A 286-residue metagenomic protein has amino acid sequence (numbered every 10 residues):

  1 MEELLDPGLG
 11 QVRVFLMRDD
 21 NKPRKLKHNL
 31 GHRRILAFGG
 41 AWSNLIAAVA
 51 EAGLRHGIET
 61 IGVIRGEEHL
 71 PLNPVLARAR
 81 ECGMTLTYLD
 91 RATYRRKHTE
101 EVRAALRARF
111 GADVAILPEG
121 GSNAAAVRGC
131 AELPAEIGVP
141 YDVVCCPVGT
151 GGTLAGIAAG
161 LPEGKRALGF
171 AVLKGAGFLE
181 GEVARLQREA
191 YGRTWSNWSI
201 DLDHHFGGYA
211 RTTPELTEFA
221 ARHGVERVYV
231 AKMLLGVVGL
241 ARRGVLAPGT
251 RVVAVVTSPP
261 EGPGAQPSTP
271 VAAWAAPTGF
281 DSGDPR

Functional and structural regions predicted by a protein language model:
M1-R286: PLP-dependent amino-acid enzyme catalytic core
